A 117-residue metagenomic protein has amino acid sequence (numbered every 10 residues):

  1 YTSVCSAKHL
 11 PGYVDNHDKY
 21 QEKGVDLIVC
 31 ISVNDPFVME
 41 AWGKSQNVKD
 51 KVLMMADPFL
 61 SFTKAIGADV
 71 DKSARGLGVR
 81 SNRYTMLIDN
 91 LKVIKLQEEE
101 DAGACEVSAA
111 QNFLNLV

Functional and structural regions predicted by a protein language model:
Y1-V117: Chalcogenol-based redox active-site neighborhoods
